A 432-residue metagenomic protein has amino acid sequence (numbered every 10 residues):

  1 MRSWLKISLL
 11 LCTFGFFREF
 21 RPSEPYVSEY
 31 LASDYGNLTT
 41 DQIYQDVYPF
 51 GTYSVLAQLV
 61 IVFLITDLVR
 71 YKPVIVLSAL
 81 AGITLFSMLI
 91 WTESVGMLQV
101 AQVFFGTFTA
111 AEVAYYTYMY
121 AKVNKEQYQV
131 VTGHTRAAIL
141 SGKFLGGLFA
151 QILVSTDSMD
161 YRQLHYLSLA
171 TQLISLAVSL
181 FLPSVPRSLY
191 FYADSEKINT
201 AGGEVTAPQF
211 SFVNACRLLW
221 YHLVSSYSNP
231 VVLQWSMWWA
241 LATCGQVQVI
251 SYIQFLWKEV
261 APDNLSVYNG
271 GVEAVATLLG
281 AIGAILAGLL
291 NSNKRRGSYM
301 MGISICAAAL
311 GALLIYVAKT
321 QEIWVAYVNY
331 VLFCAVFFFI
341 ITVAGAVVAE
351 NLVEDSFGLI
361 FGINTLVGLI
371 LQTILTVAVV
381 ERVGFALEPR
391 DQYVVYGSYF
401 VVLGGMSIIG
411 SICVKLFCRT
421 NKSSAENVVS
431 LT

Functional and structural regions predicted by a protein language model:
M1-A57, E112, P230-D263, I341: Helix-loop boundary and gating motifs at the non-cytosolic
M1-R2, S184-W238, L431-T432: Juxtamembrane intracellular "pre-TM" segments in multi-pass secondary transporters
C12, F16, F20, L85 (+4 more regions): Hydrophobic core of transmembrane alpha-helices in multi-pass small-molecule transporters, especially MFS/SLC-type
Y48-Q58, Q127-S158, H165, T171-S175 (+3 more regions): Glycine-rich segments within core transmembrane alpha-helices of 12-TM secondary carriers
L56-V95: Conserved MFS/SLC helix-loop-helix module at the cytosolic interface between two early adjacent transmembrane helices
A57-Y71, V154, I282-S298: Helix-to-loop junctions at the C-terminal end of transmembrane segments in multipass secondary transporters
S78-S94, G106, L180, I305-Q321: C-terminal ends and interior cores of transmembrane alpha-helices in multi-pass membrane transporters/permeases
V100-S141: Cytoplasmic helix-loop-helix junction between adjacent transmembrane helices in 12-TM secondary transporters
